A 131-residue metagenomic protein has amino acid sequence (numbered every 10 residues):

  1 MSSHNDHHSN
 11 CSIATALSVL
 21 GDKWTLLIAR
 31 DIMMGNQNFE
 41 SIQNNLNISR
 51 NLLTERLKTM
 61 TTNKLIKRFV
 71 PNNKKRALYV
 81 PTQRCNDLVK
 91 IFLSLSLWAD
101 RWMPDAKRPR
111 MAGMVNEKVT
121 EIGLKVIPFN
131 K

Functional and structural regions predicted by a protein language model:
M1-H8: A detector for short, charged/polar N-terminal pre-domain segments
H8-S9, P104: A short catalytic or substrate-binding loop motif that flags glycine-/basic-rich loops and adjacent residues that bind
C11-L52: N-terminal helix-turn-helix DNA-binding core of bacterial DNA-binding proteins
G21, N72-S94: Basic, amphipathic "hinge/linker" alpha-helix immediately C-terminal to the N-terminal HTH DNA-binding motif
F39, Q43-V70, K74-K75: Canonical helix-turn-helix DNA-binding module
L93-K131: C-terminal regulatory/oligomerization modules of transcriptional regulators
